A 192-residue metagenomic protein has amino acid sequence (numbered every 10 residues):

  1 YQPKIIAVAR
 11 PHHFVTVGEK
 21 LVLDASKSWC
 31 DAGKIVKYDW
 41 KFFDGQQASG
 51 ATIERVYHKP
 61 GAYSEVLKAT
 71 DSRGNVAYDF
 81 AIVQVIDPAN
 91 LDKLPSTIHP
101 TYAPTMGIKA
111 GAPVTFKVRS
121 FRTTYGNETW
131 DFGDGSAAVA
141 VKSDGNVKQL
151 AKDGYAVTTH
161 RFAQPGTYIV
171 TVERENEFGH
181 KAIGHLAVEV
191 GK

Functional and structural regions predicted by a protein language model:
Y1-K192: Extracellular/lumenal mature domains of secreted and surface-exposed proteins
